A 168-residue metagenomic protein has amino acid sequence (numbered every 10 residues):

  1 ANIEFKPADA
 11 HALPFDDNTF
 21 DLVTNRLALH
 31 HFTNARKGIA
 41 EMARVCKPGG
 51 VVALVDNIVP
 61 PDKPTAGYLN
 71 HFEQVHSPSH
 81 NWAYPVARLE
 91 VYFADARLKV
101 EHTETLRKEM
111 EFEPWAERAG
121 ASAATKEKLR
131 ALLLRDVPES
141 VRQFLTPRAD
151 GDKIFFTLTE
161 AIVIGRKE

Functional and structural regions predicted by a protein language model:
A1-L13, K37: Class I SAM-dependent methyltransferase SAM/SAH-binding core
N2, G49, R97-V100: A generic structural signal for alpha->beta connector loops
H11-V23: A short acidic, Gly/Pro-enriched loop at the edge of an enzyme's catalytic core that lines a small-molecule cofactor
F15, S77-A94: Active-site capping/gating segments
D21-A35: A short SAM/SAH-binding and catalytic strip from SAM-dependent methyltransferases
R36-V51: A short glycine-rich, Lys/Arg-flanked "PGG" loop and its adjoining helix->strand segment in the class I
V51-H80: Conserved class I S-adenosyl-L-methionine
A94-E168: Conserved Class I S-adenosyl-L-methionine
